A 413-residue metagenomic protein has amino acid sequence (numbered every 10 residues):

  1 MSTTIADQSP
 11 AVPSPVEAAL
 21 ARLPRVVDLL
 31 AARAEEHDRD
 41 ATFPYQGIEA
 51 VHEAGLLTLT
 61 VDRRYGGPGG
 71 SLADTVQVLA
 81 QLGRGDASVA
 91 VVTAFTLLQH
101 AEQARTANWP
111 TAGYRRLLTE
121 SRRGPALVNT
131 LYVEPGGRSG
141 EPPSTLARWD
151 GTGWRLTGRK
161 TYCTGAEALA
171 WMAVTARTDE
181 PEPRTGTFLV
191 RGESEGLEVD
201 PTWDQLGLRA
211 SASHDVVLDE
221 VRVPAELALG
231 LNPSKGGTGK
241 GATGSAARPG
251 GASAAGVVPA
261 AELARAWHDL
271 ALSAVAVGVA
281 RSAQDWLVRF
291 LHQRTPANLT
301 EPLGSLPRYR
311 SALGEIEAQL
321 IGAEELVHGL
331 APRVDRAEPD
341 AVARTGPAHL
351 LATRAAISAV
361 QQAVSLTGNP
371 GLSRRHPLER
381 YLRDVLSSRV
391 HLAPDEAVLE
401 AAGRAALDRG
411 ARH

Functional and structural regions predicted by a protein language model:
M1-S14, K240-S245, H413: Actinobacteria-biased recognition of intrinsically disordered, low-complexity terminal regions
P24, G278, G314, A318-I321 (+4 more regions): Generic structural signal for well-ordered, non-transmembrane alpha-helical segments in soluble/cytosolic regions
A31, E35-D38, I321-L351, V364-L372: C-terminal helix-coil-helix/basic helical segment that borders enzyme active sites and/or dimer interfaces and provides
Y45-H52, L59-T164: Glycine-rich flavin
I48-E49, T300-P307, R336-T353, G371-S387: Charge-rich, acidic-biased intrinsically disordered regions
R159-V199: A short core secondary-structure module
Q205-Q319: Glycine-rich beta->alpha junctions and the first turn(s) of the following alpha-helix
N369-H413: Glycine-rich phosphate/cofactor-binding loops in nucleotide/flavin-utilizing enzymes
